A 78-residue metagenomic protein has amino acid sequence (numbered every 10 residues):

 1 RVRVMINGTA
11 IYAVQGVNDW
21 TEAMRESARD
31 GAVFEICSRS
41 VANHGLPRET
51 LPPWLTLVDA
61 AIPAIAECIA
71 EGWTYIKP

Functional and structural regions predicted by a protein language model:
R1-V14: Acidic helix-start/capping segments at beta-turn-to-alpha-helix junctions
D19-P78: A cross-taxonomic marker for long C-terminal extensions/tails that follow the last structured domain
